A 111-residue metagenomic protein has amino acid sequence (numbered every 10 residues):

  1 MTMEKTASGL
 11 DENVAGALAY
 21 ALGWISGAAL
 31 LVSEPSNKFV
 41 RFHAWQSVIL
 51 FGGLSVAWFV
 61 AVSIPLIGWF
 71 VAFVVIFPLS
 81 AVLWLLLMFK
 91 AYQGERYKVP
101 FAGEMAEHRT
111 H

Functional and structural regions predicted by a protein language model:
M1-I49, F89-H111: Membrane-interface extramembranous regions at the lipid-water interface
G16-S33, Q46-L87: Hydrophobic alpha-helical transmembrane segments in multi-pass membrane proteins
